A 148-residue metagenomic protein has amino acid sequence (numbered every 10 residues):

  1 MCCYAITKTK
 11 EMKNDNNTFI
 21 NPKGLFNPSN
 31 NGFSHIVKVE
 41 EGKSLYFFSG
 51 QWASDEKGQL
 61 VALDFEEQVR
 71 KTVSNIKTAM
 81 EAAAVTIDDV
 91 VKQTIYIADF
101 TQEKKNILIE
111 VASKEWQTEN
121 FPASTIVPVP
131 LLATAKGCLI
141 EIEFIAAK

Functional and structural regions predicted by a protein language model:
C2-S74, T78-V91, F100-K148: N-terminal presequence-like segments and the immediate start of the first folded domain
